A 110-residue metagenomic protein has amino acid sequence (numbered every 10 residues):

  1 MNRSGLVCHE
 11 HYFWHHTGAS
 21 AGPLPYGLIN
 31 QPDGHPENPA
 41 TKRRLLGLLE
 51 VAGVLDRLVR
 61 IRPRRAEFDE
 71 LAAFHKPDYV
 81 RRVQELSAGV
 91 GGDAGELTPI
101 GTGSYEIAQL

Functional and structural regions predicted by a protein language model:
M1-L110: HDAC/HDAC-like amidohydrolase catalytic core signature
